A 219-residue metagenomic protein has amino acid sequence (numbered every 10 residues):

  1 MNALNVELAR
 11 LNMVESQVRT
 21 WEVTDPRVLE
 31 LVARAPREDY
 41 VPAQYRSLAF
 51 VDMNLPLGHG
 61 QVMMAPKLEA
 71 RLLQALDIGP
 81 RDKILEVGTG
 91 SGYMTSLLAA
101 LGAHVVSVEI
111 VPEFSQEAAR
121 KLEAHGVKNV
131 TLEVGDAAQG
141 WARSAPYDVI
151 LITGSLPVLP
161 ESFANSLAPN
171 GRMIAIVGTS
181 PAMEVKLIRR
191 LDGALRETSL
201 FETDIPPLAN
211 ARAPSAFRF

Functional and structural regions predicted by a protein language model:
M1-L85, Y93-L97, L101, F114-A124 (+2 more regions): Class I SAM-dependent transferase core
D77-R196: Conserved nucleotide-cofactor-binding alpha/beta core module
